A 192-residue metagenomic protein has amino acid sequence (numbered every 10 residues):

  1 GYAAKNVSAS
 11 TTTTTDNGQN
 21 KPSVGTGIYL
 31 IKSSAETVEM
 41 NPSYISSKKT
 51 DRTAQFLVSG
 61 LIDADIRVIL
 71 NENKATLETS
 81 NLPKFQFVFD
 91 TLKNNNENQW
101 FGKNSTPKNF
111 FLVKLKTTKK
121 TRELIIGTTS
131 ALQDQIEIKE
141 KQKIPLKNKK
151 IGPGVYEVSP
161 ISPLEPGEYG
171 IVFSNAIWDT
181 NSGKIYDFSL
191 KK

Functional and structural regions predicted by a protein language model:
G1-A4, Y169: Periplasmic N-terminal soluble interaction domains immediately after the signal peptide in Gram-negative
A3-S130, S174-K192: Primarily secretory-pathway and cell-envelope proteins
L124-P153: Extended, solvent-exposed segments with strong compositional bias
P153-E157, A176: Aromatic- and Gly/Pro-enriched, solvent-exposed loop/edge beta-strand patches characteristic of beta-rich domains
G154, P163-E168, V172: A glycine-anchored, Pro-Gly-centered beta-turn/N-cap motif
S159-I161: A structural micro-motif recognizing beta-strand termini and the immediately following turn/loop segments
